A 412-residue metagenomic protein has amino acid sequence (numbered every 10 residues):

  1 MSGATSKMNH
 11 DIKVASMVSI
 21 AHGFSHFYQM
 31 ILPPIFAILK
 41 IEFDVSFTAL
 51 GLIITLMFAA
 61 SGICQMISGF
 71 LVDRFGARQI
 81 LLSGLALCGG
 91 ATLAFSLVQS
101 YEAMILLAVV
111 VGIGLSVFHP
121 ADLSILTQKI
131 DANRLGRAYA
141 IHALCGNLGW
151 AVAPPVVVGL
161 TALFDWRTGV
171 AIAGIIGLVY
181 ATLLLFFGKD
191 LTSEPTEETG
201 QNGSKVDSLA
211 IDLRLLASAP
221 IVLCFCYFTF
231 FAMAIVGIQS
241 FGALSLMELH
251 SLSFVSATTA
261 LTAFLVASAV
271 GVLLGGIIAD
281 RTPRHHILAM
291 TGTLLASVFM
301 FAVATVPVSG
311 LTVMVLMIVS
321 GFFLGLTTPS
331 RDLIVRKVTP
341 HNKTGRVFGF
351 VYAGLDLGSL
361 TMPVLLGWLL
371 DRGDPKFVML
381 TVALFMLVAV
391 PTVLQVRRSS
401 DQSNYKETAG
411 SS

Functional and structural regions predicted by a protein language model:
S2-N9, T192-L223, S412: Juxtamembrane intracellular "pre-TM" segments in multi-pass secondary transporters
M30, F58-M66, W150-A151, L265-A269 (+2 more regions): Residue-level signature of mid-helix packing/kink "hotspots" within the transmembrane helices of 12-pass Major
L32-P33, P220-L265, A269: Extracytoplasmic gate region of multi-pass secondary transporters
I63-Q99: Conserved MFS/SLC helix-loop-helix module at the cytosolic interface between two early adjacent transmembrane helices
C64-G76, V272-R284, L370-D371: Helix-to-loop junctions at the C-terminal end of transmembrane segments in multipass secondary transporters
R74-G84, R281-T293: Cytoplasmic membrane-interface "Motif A"-like loop-to-helix N-cap segments of 12-TM Major Facilitator Superfamily
L107-G146: Cytoplasmic helix-loop-helix junction between adjacent transmembrane helices in 12-TM secondary transporters
H142-D190: Helix-loop-helix hairpin linking two adjacent transmembrane segments in secondary transporters
